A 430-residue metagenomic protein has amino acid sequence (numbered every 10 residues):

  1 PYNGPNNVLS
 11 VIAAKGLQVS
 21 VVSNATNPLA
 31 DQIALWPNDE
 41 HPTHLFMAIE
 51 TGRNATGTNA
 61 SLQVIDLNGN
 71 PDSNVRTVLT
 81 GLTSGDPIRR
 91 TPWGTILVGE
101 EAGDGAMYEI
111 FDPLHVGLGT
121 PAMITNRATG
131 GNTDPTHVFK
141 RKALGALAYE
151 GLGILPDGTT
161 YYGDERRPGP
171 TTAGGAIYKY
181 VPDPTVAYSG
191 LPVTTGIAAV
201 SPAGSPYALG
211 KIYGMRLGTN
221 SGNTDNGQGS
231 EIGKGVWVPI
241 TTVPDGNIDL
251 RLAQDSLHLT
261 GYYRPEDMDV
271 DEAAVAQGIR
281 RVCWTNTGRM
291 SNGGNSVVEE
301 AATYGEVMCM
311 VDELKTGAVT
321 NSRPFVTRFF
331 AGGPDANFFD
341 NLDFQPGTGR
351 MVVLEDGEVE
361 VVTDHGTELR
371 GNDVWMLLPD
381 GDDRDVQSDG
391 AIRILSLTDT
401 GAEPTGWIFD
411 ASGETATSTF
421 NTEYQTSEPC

Functional and structural regions predicted by a protein language model:
P1-C430: Sequence/structural signature of beta-propeller domains
